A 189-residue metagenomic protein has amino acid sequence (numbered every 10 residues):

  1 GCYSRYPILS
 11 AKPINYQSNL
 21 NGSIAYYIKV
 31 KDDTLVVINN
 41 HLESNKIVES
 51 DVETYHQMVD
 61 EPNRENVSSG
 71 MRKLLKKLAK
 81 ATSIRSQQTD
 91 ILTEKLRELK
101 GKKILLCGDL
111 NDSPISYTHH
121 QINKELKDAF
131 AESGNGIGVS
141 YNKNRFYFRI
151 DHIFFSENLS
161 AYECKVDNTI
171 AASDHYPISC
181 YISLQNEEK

Functional and structural regions predicted by a protein language model:
G1-Y55, I153, S160, K165-T169: Structured beta-strand-rich core segments of catalytic domains in phosphoester-bond hydrolases
P13, L78-T82, C107: Second-shell loop/turn segments in exported
Y16-S18, K80-I91: Soluble or luminal CAZymes and related metallo-dependent hydrolases
Y27, S86-L105, L110-K189: Metal-dependent phosphoester-hydrolase catalytic domains
I38-S44, V67-L74, I104-L106, F130-E132: Short charge-dense sequence patches
I47-V59, A81-I84, S113-T118: Phosphate-binding glycine-rich loops and adjacent basic patches that engage nucleotide phosphates, nucleic-acid
V52-K77: A solvent-exposed, charged loop/short amphipathic helix patch at secondary-structure junctions
M71, L78-A79, L99, A161: Generic hydrophobic, helix-prone segments enriched in Leu/Val/Ile
